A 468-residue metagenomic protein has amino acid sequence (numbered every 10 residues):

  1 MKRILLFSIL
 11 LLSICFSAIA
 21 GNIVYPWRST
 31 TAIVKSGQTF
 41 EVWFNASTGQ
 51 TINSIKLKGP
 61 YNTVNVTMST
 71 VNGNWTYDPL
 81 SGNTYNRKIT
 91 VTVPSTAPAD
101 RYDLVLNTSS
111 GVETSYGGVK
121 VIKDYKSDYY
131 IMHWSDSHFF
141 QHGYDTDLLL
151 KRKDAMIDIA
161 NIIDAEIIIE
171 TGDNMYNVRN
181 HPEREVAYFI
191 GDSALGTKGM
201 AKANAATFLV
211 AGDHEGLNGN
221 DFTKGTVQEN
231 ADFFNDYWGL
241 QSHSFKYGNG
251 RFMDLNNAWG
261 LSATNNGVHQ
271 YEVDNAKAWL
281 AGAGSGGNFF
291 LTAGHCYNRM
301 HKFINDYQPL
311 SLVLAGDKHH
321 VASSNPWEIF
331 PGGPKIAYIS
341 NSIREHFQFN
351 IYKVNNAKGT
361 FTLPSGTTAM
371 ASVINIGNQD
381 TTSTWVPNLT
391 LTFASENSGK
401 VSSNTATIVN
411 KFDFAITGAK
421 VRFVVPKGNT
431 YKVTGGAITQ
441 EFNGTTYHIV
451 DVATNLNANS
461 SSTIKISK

Functional and structural regions predicted by a protein language model:
M1-I4: Positively charged n-region of N-terminal signal peptides that target proteins for export
F7-C15: Bacterial N-terminal signal peptides
A18-Q141, I162, N378-K468: Acidic, histidine-bearing metal-coordination/catalytic regions of metal-dependent phosphoesterases
S109-G118, E183-A278, F303-L312, K318-S340 (+1 more regions): Extended active-site neighborhood of metal-dependent phosphoesterases/phosphodiesterases
S127-G216: Conserved, compact domain cores that house catalytic/ligand-binding motifs in diverse enzymes and effector modules
D128-H142, N249-G260, L291-A293, I336-S342: Active-site-proximal beta-strand elements of phosphoester/diester hydrolases
G172, L280-R299: Short acidic, glycine-rich surface-loop motifs adjacent to enzyme active sites
E345-N388: Catalytic cores of secreted or luminal carbohydrate-active enzymes
